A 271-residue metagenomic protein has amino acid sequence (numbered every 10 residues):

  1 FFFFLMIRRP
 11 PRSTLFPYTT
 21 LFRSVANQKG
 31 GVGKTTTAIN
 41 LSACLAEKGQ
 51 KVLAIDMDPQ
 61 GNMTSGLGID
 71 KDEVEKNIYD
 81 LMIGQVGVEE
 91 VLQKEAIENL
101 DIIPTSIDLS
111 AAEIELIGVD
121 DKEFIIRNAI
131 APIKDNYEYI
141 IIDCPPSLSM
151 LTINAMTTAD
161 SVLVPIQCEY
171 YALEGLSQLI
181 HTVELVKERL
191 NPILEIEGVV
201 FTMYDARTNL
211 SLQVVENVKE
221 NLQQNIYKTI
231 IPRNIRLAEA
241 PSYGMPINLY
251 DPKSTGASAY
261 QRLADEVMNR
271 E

Functional and structural regions predicted by a protein language model:
F1-F3: Long, low-complexity Q/N-rich tracts
M6-L21: Short, small-residue-biased leader/transition segments that mark boundaries at the very start of proteins
P17-E271: P-loop NTP-binding core
